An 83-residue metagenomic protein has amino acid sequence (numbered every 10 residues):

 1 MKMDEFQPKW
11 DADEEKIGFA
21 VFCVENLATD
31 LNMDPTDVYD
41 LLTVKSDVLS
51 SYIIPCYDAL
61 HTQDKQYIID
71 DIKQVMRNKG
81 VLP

Functional and structural regions predicted by a protein language model:
D4-D37: N-terminal acidic leader/helix
F19, D34-D37, Y52, D64 (+1 more regions): Residue-level detector of well-ordered alpha-helical segments, enriched for hydrophobic/aromatic packing positions
N26-T29, D40, D70, Q74: Charged/polar, solvent-exposed surface patches and flexible loops
A28, D34-L60: Amphipathic, hydrophobic secondary-structure cores in small proteins
P55-P83: Long, compositionally biased
